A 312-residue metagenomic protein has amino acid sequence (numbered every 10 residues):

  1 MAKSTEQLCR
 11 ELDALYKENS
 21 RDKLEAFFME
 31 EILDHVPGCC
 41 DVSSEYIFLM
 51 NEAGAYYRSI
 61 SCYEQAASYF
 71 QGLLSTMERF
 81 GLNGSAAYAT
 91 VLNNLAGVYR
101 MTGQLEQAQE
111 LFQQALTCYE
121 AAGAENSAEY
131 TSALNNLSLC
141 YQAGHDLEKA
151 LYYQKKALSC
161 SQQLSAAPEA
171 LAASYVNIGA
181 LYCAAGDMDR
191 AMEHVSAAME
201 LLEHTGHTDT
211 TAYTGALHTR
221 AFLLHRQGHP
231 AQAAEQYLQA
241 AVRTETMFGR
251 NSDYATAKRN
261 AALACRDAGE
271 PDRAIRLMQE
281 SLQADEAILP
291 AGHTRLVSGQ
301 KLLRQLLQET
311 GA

Functional and structural regions predicted by a protein language model:
M1-Q65, L74-T76, F80-G81, A312: Flexible inter-repeat linkers and adjacent short helices within tandem amphipathic alpha-helical repeat scaffolds
R10-K17, F48-S59, A86-M101, F112 (+6 more regions): Conserved alpha-helical positions within TPR/SEL1-like repeat arrays
F28-M29, F70, M77, F112 (+9 more regions): Hydrophobic/aromatic packing residues within the alpha-helices of TPR/SEL1-like helical repeat arrays
G38-D41, R79-N83, A121-E125, Q163-A166 (+3 more regions): Short coil/turn linkers that connect adjacent helices within long alpha-helical scaffolds, especially alpha-solenoid
S161-D267, R276, E286: Eukaryotic tandem repeat interaction scaffolds
D272-I288, R304: TPR/TPR-like (Sel1-like) alpha-helical repeat modules
